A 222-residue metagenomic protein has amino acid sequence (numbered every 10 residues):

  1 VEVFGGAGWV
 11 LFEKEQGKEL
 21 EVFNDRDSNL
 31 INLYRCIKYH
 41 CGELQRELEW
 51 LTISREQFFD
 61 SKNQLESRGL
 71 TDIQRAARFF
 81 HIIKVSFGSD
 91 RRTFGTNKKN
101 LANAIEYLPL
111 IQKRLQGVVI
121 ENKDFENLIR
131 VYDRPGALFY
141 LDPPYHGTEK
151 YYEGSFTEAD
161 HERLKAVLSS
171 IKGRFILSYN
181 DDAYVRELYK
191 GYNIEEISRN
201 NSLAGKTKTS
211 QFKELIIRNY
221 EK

Functional and structural regions predicted by a protein language model:
V1-E56: Conserved S-adenosyl-L-methionine
F4, D27, P144, N180 (+1 more regions): Anionic group-transfer/hydrolysis microenvironments
G5-W9, E106-L108, Y179-A183: Short, polar loop motifs at secondary-structure junctions
G6, Y34, F80, F175 (+1 more regions): A residue-level signal for conserved active-site and pocket-lining positions in enzyme catalytic cores
F23, L141, F175-L177: Structural beta-sheet core signal
S28-N29, K38-Y151, R163-A166, S170 (+2 more regions): SAM-dependent nucleic-acid methyltransferase catalytic core
T157-K222: Long, positively charged, glycine-interspersed low-complexity recognition regions
